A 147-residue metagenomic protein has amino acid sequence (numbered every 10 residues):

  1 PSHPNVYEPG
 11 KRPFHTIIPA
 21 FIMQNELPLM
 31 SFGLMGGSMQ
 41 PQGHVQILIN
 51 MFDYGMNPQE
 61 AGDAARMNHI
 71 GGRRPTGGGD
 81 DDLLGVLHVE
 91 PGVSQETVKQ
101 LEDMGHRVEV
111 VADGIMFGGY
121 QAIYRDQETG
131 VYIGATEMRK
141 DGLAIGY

Functional and structural regions predicted by a protein language model:
P1-G114: Proteins synthesized as precursors that undergo proteolytic processing into mature forms
Q95-Y147: In a subset of proteins, long, contiguous C-terminal domains/tails are tracked
